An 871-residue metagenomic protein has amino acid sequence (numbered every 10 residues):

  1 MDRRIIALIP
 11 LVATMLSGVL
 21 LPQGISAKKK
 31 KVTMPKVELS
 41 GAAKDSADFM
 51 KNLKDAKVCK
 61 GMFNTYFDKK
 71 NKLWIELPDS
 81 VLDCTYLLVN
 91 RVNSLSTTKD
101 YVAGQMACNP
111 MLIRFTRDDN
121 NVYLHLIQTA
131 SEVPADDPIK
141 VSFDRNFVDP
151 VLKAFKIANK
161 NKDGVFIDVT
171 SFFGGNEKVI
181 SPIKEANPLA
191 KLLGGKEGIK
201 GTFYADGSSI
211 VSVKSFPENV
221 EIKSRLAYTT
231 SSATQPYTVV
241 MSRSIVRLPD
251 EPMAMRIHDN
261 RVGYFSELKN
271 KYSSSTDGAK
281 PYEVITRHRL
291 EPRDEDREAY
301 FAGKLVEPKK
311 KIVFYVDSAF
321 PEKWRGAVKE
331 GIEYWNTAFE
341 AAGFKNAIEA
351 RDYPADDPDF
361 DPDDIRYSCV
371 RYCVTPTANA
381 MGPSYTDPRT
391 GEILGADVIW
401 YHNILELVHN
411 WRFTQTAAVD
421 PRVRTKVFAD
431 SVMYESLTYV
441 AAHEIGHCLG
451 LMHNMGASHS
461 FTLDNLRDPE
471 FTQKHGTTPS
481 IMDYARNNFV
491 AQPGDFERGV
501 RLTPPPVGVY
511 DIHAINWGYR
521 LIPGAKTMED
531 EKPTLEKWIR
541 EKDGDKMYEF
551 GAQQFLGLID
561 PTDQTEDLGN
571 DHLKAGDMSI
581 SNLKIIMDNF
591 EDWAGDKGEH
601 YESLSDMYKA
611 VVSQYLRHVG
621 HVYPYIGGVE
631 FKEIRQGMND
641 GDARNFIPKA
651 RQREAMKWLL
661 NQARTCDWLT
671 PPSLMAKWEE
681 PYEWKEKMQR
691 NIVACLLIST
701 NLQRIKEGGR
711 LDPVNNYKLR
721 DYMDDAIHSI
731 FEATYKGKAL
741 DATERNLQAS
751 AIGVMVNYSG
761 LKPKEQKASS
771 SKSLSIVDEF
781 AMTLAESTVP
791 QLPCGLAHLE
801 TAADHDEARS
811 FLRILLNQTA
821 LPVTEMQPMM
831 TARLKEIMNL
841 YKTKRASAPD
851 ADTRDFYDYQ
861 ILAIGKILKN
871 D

Functional and structural regions predicted by a protein language model:
M1-K29: Bacterial Sec-dependent N-terminal signal peptides
L16-S17, W400, L405, G456 (+1 more regions): Residues in and immediately flanking transmembrane alpha helices
K28-F320, A338, A342, A347 (+7 more regions): Auxiliary tRNA-acceptor-end handling modules of aminoacyl-tRNA synthetases
K44, D352-C373, E435-Q492: The catalytic-center signature of Zn2+-dependent metalloproteases
M50, K60, L112, Y367 (+10 more regions): Generic secondary-structure boundary/loop-capping signal
T65, W324-A342, D430-H459: Conserved catalytic-core segments centered on acid/base and nucleophilic motifs
M381, T386, E392-W400, T438-L449 (+3 more regions): Extended catalytic-interface subdomain
S458-D871: Conserved catalytic/binding loops enriched for acidic/polar residues
